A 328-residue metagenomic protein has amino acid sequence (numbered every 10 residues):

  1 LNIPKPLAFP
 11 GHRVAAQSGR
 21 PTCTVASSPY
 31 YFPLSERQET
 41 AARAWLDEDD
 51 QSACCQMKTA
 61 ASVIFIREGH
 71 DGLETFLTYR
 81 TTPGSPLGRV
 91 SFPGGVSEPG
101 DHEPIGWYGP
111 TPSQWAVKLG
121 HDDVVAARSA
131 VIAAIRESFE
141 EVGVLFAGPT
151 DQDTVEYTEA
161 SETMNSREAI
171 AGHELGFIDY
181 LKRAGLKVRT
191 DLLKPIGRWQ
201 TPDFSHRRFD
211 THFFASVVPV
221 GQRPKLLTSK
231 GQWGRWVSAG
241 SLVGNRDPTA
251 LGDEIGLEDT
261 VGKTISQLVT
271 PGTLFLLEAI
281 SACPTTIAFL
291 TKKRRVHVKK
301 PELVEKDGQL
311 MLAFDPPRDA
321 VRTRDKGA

Functional and structural regions predicted by a protein language model:
N2-E140, V144-A328: N-terminal leader/linker segments that precede catalytic domains of diphosphate-processing enzymes
